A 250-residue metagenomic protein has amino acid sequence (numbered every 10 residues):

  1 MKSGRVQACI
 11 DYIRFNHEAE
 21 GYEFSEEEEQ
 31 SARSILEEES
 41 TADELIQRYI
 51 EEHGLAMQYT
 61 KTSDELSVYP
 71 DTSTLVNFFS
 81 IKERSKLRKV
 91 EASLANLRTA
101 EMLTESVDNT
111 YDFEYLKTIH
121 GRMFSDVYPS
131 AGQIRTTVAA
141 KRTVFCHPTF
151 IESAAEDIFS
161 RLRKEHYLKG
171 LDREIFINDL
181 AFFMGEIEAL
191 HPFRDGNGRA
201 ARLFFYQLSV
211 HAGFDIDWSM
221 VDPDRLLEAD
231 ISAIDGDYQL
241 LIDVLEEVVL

Functional and structural regions predicted by a protein language model:
M1-L250: FIC/Doc superfamily catalytic core
